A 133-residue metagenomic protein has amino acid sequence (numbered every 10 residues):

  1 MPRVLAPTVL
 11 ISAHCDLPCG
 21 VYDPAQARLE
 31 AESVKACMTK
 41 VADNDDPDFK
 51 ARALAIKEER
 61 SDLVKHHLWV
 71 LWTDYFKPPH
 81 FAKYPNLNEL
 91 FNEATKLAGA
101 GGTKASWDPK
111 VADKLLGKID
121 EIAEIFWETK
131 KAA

Functional and structural regions predicted by a protein language model:
M1-K50, H80, P85-E121, I125 (+1 more regions): N-terminal intrinsically disordered, cationic/polar leader segments that include organellar targeting peptides
K50-L68: Alpha-helical segments in soluble extracytoplasmic regions
H67-Y84: Short, solvent-exposed, charged loop/turn and helix-capping segments that join or cap alpha-helices on peripheral
